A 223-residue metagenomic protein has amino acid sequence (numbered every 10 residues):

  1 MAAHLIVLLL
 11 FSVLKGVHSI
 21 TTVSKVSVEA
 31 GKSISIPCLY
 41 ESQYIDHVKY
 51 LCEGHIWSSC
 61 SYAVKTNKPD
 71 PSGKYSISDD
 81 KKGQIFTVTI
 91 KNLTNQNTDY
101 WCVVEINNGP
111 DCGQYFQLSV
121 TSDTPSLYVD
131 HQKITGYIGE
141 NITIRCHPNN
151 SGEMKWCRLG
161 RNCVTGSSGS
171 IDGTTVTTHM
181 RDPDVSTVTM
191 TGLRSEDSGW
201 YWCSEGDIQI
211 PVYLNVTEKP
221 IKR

Functional and structural regions predicted by a protein language model:
M1-S24, L118-S126, S151: N-terminal Sec-dependent signal peptide, specifically the hydrophobic helical h-region
A3-H4, V28-S35, Y44-D46, K81-I85 (+4 more regions): Solvent-exposed loop/turn motifs of extracellular immunoglobulin-like beta-sandwich domains
K25-S27, V48, K74, G113-Q117 (+4 more regions): Well-ordered beta-strand positions in beta-sheet-rich domains
S35, I45, D123-K155, D184 (+1 more regions): Surface-exposed interaction/gating patches
L39-K74, H147-T174: N-terminal V-set
I56, V88-K91, Y115-Q117, R158-R161 (+3 more regions): Charged, alpha-helix-forming regions
I77-K82, S168-S170, T177-D184: Short beta-strand segments within Ig-like beta-sandwich modules, predominantly Fibronectin type-III
T94-D123, R194, W200-I221: Extracellular/luminal immunoglobulin-like beta-sandwich modules
